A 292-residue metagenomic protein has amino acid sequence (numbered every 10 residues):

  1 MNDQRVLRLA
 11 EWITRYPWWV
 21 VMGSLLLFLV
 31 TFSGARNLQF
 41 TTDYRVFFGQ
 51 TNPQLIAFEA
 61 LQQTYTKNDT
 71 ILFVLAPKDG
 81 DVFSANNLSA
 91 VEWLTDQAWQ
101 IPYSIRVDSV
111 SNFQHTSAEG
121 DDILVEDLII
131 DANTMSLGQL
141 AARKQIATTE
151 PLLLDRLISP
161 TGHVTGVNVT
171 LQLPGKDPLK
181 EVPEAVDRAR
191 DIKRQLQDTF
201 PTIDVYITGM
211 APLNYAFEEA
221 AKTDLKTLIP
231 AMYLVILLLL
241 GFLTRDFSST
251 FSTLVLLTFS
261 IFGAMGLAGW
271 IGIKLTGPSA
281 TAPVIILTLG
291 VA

Functional and structural regions predicted by a protein language model:
M1-T42, V46, A60, T148 (+2 more regions): Membrane-embedded transmembrane helical bundles of large multi-pass transporters/channels
A35-V82, L88, L137-I158: Solvent-exposed, non-transmembrane loop/terminal regulatory segments of multi-pass membrane proteins
F48, A76-S89, Y103, V169-L179 (+1 more regions): Structural beta->alpha junctions
I56, Q100-Q172, D177, R188 (+1 more regions): Extracytoplasmic
N68, D81-S89, L137, G175-D187 (+1 more regions): Solvent-exposed, non-transmembrane alpha-helical starts
T70-V74, D108, G166-T170, D204-T208: Soluble periplasmic/extracytoplasmic beta-strand elements of cell-envelope proteins
S89-Y103, V167, P183-D198: Soluble non-transmembrane domains of integral membrane proteins
